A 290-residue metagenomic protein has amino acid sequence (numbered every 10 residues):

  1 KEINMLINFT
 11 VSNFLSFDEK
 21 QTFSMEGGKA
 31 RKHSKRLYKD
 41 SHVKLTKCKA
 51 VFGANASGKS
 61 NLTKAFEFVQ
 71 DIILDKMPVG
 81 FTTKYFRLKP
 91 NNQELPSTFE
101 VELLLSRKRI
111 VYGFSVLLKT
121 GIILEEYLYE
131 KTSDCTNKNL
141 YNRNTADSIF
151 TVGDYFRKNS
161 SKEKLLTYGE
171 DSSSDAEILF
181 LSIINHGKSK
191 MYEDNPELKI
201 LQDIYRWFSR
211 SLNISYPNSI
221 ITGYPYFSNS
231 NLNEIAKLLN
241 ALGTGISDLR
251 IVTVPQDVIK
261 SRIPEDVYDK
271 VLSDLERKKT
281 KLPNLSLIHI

Functional and structural regions predicted by a protein language model:
I3-F68: Pre-Walker A-like glycine/lysine-rich segment at the N-terminus of P-loop NTPase domains
V11, V101-R107, L128-E130: Short acidic, glycine-rich loop/turn motifs
F17-E19, S106-I110, C135: Short acidic/polar mixed-charge low-complexity motifs
Y38-K39, K44-L45, K49-A50, A54 (+1 more regions): Conserved P-loop NTP-binding catalytic core
V111-V271: Electropositive, glycine-dotted interaction segments that contact anionic polymers or phosphate-rich ligands
S273-E276: Acidic, Ser/Thr-rich peripheral helices and adjacent loops at domain boundaries
L285: PAPS-dependent sulfotransferase catalytic core
I288-I290: Conserved small/polar residues in nucleotide/adenosyl-binding loops
